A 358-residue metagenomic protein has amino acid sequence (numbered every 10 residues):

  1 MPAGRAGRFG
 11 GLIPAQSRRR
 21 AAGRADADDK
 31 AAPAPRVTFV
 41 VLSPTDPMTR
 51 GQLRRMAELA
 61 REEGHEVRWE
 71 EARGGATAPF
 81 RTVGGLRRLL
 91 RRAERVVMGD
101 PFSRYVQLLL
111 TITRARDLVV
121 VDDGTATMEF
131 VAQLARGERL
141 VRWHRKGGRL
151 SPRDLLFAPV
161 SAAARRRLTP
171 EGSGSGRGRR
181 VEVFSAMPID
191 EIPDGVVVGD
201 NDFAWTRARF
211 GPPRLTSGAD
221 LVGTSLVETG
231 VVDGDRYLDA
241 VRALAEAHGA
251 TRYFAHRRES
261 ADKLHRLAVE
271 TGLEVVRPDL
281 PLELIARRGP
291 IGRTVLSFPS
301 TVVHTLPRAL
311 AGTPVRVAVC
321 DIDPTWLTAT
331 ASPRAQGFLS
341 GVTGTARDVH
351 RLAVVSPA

Functional and structural regions predicted by a protein language model:
M1-G148: Active-site and donor-binding regions of nucleotide-sugar-utilizing enzymes
A31-P33, L109-A115, A245-A247, G289-P290 (+1 more regions): Short, conserved loop/helix-junction motifs that constitute active-site signature segments in enzyme catalytic cores
L42-P44, D100-P101, V120-T125, S217-V227 (+2 more regions): Short loop/turn segments at strand-loop or loop-helix junctions that form parts of catalytic or ligand-binding pockets
M98, A255, S297-F298: Short beta-strand scaffold positions
E129-G223: A nucleotide-sugar donor-handling region in carbohydrate enzymes
R207, G218-E259: Conserved catalytic-core segment of nucleotide-activated headgroup transferases in glycan assembly
A261-H304: Donor nucleotide-activated moiety binding/catalytic core segment of transferases that use nucleotide-activated donors
T328-A358: Leloir-type glycosyltransferase catalytic cores
